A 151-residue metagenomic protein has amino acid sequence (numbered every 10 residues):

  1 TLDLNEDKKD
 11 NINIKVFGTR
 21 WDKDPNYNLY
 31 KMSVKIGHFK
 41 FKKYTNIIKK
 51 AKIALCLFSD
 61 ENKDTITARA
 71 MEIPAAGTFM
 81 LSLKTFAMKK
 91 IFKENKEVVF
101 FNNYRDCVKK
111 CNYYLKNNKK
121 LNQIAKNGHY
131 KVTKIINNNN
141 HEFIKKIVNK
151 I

Functional and structural regions predicted by a protein language model:
T1-A75, F79-E94, F143: Nucleotide-sugar donor-binding catalytic core of glycosyltransferases
T67, V98-Y104, Y114-N118: Conserved acidic donor-binding segment of nucleotide-sugar-dependent glycosyltransferases
P74, N112, K126-H129: Residues within alpha-helical segments
T85, T133-N139: Short arginine-rich
K89-K110: Change "using UDP/GDP/dTDP sugars" to "using nucleotide sugars
K120-K134: A short, well-ordered alpha-helix in the C-terminal region of glycosyltransferases
N137-I151: C-terminal alpha-helical cap of glycosyltransferases
